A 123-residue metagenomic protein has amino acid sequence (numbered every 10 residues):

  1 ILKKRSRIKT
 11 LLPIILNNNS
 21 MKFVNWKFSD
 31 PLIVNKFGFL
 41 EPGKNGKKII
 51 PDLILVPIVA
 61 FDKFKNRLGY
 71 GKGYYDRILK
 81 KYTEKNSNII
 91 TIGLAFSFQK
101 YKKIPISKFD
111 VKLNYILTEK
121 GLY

Functional and structural regions predicted by a protein language model:
I1-I49: N-terminal active-site beta-alpha-beta segment that forms phosphate/nucleotide-binding and substrate-recognition loops
S6-R7, P57, K85: Structured helix-beta-strand junction loops
T10, G71, I116: Residue-level signal for inorganic ion chemistry
L12, N17, V56, D62-K63: Anionic-ligand binding patches
L32-K36, P57-R67: Short secondary-structure transition/capping segments
N45-I54, K63-N66, R77-Y123: Surface-exposed, charge/polar-rich loops and edge strands
Y70-D76: Charged helix-capping and loop-helix junction motifs
